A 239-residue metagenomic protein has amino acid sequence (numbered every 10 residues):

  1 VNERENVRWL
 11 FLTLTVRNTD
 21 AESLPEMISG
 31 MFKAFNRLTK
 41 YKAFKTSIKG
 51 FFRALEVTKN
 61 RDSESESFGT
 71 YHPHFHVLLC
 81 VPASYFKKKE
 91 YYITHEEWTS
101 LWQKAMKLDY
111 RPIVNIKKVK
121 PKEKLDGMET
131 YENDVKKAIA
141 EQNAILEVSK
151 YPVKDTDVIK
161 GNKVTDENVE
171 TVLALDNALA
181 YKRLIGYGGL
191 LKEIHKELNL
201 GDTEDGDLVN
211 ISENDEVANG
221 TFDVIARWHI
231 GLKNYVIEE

Functional and structural regions predicted by a protein language model:
V1-Y71, V81-E239: Right-hand nucleic-acid polymerase module
V77: Cys/His-coordinated zinc-finger cores
